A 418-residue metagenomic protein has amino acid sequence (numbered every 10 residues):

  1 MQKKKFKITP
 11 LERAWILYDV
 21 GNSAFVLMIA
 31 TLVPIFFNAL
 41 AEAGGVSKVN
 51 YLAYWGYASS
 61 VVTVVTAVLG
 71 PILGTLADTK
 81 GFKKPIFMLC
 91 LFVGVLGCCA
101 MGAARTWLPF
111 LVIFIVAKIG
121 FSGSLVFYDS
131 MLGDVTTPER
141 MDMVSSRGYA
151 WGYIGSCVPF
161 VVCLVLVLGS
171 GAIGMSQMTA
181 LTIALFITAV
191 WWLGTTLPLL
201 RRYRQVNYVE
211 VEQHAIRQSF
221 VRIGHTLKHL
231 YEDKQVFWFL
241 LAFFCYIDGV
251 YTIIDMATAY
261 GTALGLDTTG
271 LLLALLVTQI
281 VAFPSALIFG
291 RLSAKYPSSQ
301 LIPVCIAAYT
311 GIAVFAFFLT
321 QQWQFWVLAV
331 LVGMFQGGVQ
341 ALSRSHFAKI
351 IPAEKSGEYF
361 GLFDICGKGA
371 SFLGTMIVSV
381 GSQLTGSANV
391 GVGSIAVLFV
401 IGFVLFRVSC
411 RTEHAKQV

Functional and structural regions predicted by a protein language model:
Q2-E12, R204-L241: Juxtamembrane intracellular "pre-TM" segments in multi-pass secondary transporters
K5-T63, Q235-D267, L271-A274: Helix-loop boundary and gating motifs at the non-cytosolic
K48-Y51, V167-V190, V380-F399: A membrane-interface helix-boundary motif in multi-pass transporters
V68-F82, P284-S298: Helix-to-loop junctions at the C-terminal end of transmembrane segments in multipass secondary transporters
P85-A100, Q300-F315: Structural signature of the two symmetry-related core transmembrane helices
M101-F114, F317-A329: Helix-loop junctions at membrane interfaces in 12-TM secondary transporters
S145-V167, D364-G374: Glycine-rich segments within core transmembrane alpha-helices of 12-TM secondary carriers
W191-R202, G393-V418: Multi-pass alpha-helical transporter architecture, strongest for 12-TM Major Facilitator/SLC carriers used
